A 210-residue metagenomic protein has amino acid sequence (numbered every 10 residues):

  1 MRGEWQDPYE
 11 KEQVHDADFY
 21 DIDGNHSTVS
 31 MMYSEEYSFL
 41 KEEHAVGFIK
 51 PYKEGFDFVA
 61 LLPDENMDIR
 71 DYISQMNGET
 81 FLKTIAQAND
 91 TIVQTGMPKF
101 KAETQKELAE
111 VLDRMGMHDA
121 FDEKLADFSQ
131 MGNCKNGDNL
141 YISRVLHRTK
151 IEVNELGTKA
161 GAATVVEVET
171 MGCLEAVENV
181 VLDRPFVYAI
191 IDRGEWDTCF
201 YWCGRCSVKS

Functional and structural regions predicted by a protein language model:
M1-S210: Hydrophobic-core positions in well-structured secondary-structure elements of globular domains
